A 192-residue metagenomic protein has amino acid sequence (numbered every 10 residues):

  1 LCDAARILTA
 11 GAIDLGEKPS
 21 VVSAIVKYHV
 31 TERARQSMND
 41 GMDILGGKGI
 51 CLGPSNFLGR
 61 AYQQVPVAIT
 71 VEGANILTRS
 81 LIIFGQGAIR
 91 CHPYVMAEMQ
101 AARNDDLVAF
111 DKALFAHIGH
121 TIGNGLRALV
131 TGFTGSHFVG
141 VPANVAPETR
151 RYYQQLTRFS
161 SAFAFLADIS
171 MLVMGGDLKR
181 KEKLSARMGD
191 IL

Functional and structural regions predicted by a protein language model:
L1-L192: Flavin-dependent oxidoreductase catalytic core characteristic of acyl-CoA dehydrogenase/oxidase-like enzymes
